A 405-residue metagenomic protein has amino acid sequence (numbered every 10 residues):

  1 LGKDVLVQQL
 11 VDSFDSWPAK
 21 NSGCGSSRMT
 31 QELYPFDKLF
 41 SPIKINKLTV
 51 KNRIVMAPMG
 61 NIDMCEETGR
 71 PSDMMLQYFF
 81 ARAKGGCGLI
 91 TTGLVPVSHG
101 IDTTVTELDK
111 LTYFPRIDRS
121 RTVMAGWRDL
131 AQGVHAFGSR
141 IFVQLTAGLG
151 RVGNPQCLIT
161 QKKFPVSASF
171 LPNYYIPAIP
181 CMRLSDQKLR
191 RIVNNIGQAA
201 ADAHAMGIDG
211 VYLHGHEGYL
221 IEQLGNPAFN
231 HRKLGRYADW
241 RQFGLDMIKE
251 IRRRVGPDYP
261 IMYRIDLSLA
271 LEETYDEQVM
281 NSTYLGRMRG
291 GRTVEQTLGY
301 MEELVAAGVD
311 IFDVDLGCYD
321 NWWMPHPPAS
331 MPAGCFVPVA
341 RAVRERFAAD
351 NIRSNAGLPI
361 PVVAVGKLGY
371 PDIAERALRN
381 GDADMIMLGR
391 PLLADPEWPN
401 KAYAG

Functional and structural regions predicted by a protein language model:
L1-G405: Flavin-dependent oxidoreductase catalytic cores
